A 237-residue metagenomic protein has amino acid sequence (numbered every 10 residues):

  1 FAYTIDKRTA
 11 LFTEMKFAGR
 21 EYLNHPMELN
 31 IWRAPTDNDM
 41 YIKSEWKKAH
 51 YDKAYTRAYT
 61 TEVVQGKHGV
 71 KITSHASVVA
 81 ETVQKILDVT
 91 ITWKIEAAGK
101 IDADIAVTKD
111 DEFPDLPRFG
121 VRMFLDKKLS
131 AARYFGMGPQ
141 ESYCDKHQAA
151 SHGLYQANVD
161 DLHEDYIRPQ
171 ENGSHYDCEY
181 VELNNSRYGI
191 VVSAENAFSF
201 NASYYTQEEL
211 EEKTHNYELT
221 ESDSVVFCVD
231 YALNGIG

Functional and structural regions predicted by a protein language model:
F1-G237: Beta-strand/loop-rich accessory regions of lumenal/periplasmic or secreted enzymes, predominantly carbohydrate-active
